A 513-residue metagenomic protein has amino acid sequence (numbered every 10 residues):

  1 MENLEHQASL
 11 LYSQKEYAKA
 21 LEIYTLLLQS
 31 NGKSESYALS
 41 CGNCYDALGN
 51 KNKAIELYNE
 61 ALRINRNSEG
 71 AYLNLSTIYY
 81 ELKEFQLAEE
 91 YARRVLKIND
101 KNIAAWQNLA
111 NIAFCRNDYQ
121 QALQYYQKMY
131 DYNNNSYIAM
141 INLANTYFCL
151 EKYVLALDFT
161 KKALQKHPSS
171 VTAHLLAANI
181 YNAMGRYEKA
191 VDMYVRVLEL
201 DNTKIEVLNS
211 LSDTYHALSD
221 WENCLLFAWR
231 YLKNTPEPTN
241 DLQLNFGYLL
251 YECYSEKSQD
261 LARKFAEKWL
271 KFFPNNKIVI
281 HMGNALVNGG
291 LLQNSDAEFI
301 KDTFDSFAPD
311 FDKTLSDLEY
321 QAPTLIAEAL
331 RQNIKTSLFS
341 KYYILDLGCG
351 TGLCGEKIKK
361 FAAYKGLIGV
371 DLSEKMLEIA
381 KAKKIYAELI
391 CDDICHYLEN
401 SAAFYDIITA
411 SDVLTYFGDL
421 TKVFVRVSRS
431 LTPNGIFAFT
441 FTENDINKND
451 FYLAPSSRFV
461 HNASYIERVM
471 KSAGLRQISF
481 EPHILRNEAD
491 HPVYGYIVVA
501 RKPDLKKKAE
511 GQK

Functional and structural regions predicted by a protein language model:
S13-Q14, A47, E81-L82, C115-R116 (+4 more regions): Register position in tetratricopeptide repeats
Y248-K301: N-terminal auxiliary segments of SAM/dcSAM-dependent transferases
L345, C349-Y397: Class I SAM-dependent methyltransferase SAM/SAH-binding core
C395, E399-I408: A short acidic, Gly/Pro-enriched loop at the edge of an enzyme's catalytic core that lines a small-molecule cofactor
T421-I436: A short glycine-rich, Lys/Arg-flanked "PGG" loop and its adjoining helix->strand segment in the class I
F439-F459: Short, glycine-/aromatic-enriched active-site segment of Class I SAM-dependent methyltransferases
